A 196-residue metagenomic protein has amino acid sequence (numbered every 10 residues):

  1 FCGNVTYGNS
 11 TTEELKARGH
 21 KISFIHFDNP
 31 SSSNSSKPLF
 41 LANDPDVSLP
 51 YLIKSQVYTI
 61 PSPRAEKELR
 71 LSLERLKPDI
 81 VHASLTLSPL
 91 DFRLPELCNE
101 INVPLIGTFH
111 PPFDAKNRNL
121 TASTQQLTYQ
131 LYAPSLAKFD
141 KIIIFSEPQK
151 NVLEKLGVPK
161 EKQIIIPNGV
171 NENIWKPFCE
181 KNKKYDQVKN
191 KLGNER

Functional and structural regions predicted by a protein language model:
F1-S31, I101-V103: N-terminal subdomain of nucleotide-sugar transferases
D28, P148, G169: Carbohydrate-associated surface elements
S36-L71, A83, T124: A short, charged, and often flexible helix/loop element on the N-terminal side of the glycosyltransferase catalytic
I80-V103, G107-D114: An aromatic- and histidine-rich active-site surface loop
I101-L105, F139, K160-K162: A short helix->loop->beta-strand "cap" motif at the edges of active sites that frequently abuts
P104-I106, D114-K138, E180: Nucleotide-sugar donor phosphate/pyrophosphate-binding loop at the beta->alpha transition of glycosyltransferases
K138-S146, I164: A short beta-strand/loop micro-motif in the catalytic core of glycosyltransferases that engages the nucleotide-sugar
K176-G193: A short helix/loop element that forms part of the nucleotide-sugar donor recognition site in Leloir-type
